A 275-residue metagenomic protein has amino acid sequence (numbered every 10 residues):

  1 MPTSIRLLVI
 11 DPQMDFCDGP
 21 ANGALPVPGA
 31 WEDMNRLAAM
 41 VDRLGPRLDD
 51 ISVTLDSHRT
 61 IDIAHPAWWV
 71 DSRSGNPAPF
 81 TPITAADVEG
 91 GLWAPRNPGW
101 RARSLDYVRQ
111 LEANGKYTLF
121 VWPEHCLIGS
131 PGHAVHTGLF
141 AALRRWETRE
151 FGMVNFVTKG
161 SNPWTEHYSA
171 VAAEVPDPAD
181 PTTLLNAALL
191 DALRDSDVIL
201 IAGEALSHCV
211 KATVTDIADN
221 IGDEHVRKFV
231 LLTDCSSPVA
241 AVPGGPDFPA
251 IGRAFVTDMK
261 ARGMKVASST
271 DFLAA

Functional and structural regions predicted by a protein language model:
P2-D50, H58-A275: Active-site-adjacent betaalpha module
V53: Conserved small-residue motifs centered on glycine
